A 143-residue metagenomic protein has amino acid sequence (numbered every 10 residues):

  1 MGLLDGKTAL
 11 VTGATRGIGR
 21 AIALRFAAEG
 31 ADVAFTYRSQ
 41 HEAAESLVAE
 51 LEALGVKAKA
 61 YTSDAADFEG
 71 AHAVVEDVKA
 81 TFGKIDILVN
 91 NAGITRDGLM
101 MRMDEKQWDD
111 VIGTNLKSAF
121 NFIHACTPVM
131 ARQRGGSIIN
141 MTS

Functional and structural regions predicted by a protein language model:
T8, T15-R16: Conserved glycine-rich cofactor-binding loop
A31-S46: Conserved glycine-rich Rossmann-like NAD(P)H-binding loop of the short-chain dehydrogenase/reductase
H41-E42, T62-V74, E105: The beta1-alpha1 cofactor-binding region of Rossmann-like NAD(H)/NADP(H)-dependent oxidoreductases
L54-K57, D77-L88, R96, Q107: A glycine-rich helix->loop->beta "capping" turn within Rossmann-like NAD(P)(H)-dependent oxidoreductase domains
L99-M100, Q107-I112: Substrate-binding pocket helix/loop in short-chain dehydrogenase/reductase
I123-H124: A short, exposed helix-loop element centered on a Lys and neighboring polar residues
S143: Residue(s) in the substrate-gating loop at a strand-loop-helix junction that position the organic substrate next
